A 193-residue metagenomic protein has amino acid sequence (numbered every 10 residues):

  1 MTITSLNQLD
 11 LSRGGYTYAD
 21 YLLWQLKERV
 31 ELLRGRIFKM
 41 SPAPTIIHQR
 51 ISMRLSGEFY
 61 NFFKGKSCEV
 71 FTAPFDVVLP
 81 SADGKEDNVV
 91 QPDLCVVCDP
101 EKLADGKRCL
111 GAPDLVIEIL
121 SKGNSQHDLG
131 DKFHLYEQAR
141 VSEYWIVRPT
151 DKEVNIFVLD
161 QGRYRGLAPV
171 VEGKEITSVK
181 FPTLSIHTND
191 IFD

Functional and structural regions predicted by a protein language model:
M1-D193: Gly/Pro/Ser/Thr-rich low-complexity, intrinsically disordered segments predominantly at protein N-termini
